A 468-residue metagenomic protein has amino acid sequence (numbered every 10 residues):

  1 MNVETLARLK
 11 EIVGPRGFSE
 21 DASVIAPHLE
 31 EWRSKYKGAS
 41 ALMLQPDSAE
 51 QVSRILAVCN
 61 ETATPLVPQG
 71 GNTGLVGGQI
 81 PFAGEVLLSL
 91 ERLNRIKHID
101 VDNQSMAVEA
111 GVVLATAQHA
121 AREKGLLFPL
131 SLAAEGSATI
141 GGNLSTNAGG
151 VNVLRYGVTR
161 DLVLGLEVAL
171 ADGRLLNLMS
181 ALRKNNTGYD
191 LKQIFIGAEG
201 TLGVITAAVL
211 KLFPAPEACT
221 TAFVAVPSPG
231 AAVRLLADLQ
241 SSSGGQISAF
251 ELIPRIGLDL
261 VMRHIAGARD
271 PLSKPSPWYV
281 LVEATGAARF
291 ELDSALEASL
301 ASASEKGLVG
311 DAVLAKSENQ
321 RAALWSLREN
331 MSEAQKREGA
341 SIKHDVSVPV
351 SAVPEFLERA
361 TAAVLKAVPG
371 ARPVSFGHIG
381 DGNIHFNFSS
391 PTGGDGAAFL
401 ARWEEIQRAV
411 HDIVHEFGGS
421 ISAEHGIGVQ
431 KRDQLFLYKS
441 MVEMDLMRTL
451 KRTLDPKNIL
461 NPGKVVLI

Functional and structural regions predicted by a protein language model:
M1-A57, G74-Q104, G257-R269, E318-I342 (+2 more regions): N-terminal flexible segment immediately upstream of the FAD-binding catalytic core in FAD-dependent oxidoreductases
M1-E31, E61-T64, A303-N319, E416-I421 (+1 more regions): N-terminal accessory segments
D21-L29, V224-A225, V233-R402, I406-A409 (+2 more regions): C-terminal substrate-recognition/cap domain of FAD-linked oxidoreductases
G70-T73, L93, A133, R255 (+1 more regions): Short, ordered loop/turn segments at secondary-structure junctions
R95-E251, L460: FAD-binding subdomain of flavoenzyme oxidoreductases
V101-Q104, A222, G394-D395, Q430-F436: Short beta-alpha connecting loops at secondary-structure transitions that line or flank enzyme active sites
R174, R432-I468: Activity-critical C-terminal alpha-helical subdomain
